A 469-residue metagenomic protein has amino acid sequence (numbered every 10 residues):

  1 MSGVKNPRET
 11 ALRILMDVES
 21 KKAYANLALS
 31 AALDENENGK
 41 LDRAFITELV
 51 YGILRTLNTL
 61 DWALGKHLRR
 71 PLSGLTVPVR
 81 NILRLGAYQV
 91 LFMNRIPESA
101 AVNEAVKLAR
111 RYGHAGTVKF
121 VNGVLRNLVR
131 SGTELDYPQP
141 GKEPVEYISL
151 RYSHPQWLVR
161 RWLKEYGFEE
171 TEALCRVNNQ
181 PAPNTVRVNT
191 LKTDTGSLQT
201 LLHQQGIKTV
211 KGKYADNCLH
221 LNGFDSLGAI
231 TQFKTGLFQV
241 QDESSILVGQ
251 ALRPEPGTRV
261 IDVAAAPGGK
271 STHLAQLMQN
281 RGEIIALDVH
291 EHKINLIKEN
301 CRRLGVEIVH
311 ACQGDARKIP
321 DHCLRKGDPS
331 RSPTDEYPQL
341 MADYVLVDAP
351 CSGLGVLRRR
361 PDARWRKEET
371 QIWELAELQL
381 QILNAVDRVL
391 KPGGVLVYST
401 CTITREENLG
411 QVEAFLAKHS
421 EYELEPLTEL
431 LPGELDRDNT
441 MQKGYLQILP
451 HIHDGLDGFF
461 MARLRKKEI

Functional and structural regions predicted by a protein language model:
M1-I469: S-adenosylmethionine
